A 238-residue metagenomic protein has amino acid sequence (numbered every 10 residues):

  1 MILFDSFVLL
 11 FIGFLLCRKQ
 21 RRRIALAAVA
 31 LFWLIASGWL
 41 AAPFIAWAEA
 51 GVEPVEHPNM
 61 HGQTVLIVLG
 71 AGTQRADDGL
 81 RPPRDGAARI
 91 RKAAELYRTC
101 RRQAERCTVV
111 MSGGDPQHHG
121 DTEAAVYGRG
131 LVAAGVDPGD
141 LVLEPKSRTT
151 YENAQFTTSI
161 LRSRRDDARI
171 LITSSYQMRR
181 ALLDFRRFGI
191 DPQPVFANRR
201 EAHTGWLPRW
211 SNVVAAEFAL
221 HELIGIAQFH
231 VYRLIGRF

Functional and structural regions predicted by a protein language model:
M1-C17: Membrane-embedded alpha-helical segments of integral membrane proteins
L3-F4, L34-S37, R209: Polar helix-capping/helix-linker motif
S6-L10, L40-P43, W47-A48, A215-F238: A transmembrane-helix-recognition feature enriched in membrane-embedded lipid enzymes and envelope glyco-/phospholipid
G13, A30, P54-E56: Short secondary-structure capping/turn segments at boundaries of alpha-helices and beta-strands
L16-I24: Membrane-interface helix-boundary motifs at transmembrane edges
R23-W39: Hydrophobic membrane-insertion alpha-helices, especially the h-region of bacterial N-terminal signal peptides
G38-V213: A structural signal for short, hydrophobic/glycine-enriched beta-strand patches
